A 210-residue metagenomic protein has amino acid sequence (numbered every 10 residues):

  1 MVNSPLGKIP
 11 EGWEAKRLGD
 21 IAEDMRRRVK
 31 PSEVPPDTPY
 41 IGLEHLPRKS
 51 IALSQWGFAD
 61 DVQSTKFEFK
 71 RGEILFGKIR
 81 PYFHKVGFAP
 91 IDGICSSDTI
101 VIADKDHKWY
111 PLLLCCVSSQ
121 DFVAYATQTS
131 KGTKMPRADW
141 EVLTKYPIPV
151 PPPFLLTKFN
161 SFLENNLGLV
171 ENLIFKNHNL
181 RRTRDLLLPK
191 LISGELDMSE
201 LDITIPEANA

Functional and structural regions predicted by a protein language model:
M1-V29, P153-T157, E164-E200: Non-catalytic DNA-recognition/assembly elements of restriction-modification systems
N3, G19-R71, Y82, C95-S96: Sequence-specific dsDNA recognition surfaces
K8-I9, I100-Y110, A138-G168: Proline-centric
I21, C116, T129, P149 (+2 more regions): Amphipathic alpha-helical segments that mediate coupling or scaffolding at interfaces
T65-F67, R71-V123, T127-T144: A short beta-sheet element
